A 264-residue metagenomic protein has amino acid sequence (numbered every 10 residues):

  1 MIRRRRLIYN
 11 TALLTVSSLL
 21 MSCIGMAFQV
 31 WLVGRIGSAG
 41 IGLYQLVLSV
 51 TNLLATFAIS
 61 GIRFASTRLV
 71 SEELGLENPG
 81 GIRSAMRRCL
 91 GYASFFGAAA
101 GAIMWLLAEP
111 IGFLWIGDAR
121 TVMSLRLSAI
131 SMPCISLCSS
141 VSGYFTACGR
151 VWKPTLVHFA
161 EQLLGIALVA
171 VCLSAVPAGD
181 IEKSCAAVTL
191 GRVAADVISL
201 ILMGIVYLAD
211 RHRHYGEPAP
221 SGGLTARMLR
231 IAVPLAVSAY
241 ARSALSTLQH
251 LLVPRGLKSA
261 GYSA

Functional and structural regions predicted by a protein language model:
M1-I24, G80, S84, P220-A239: N-terminal membrane topogenesis motif
C23-I41, G112-L114, V176, Y240-A264: Helix-terminus/linker motif at the lipid-water interface of multi-pass membrane proteins
L32-L53, R120, I181-A186, A226-I231 (+1 more regions): Interfacial/gating helices of multi-pass transporter permease domains
G37, L54-G91, A147-W152: Transmembrane-helix boundary and interhelical linker motifs in polytopic inner-membrane proteins
Q45-S71, A93, I130-L137, A244-L248: Small-residue-rich midsections of specific transmembrane alpha-helices
A99-A119, V176: Short membrane-interface helical motifs at transmembrane helix boundaries in multi-pass membrane transporters
C134-V157: Membrane-interface junctions at transmembrane-helix termini in multi-pass inner-membrane proteins
V157-V171, G179-A209: Hydrophobic alpha-helical transmembrane segments
